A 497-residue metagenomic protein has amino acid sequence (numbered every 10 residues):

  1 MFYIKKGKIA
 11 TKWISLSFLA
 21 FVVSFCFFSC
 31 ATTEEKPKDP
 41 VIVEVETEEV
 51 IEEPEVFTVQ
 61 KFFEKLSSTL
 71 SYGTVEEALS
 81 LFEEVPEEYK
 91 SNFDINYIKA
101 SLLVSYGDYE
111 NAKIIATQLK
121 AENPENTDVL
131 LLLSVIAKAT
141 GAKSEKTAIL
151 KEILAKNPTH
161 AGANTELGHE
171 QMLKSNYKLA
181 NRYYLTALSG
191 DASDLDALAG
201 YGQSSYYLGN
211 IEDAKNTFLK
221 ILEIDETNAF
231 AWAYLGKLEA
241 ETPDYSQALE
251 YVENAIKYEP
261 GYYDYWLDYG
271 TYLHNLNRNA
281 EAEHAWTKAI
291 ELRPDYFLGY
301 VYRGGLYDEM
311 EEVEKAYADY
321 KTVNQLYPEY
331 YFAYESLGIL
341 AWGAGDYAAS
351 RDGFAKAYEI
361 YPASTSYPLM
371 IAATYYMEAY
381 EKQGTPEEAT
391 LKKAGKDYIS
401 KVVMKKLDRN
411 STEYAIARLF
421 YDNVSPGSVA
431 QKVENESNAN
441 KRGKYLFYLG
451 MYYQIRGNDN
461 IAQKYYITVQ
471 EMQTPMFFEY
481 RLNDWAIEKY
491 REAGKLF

Functional and structural regions predicted by a protein language model:
F27-E110, I114, A121, L482-N483 (+1 more regions): N-terminal leader/linker segments that initiate helical-solenoid repeat arrays
V59, F93-D94, T127-D128, A161-G162 (+7 more regions): Helix-start (N-cap) detector for alpha-helical repeat units in TPR-like alpha-solenoids, especially tetratricopeptide
S67, S101, V135, H169 (+9 more regions): Residue-level recognition of tetratricopeptide repeat
S71-Y72, S105-Y106, A139-T140, L173-K174 (+9 more regions): Register position in tetratricopeptide repeats
E88, E122, K156, G190-D191 (+8 more regions): Structural marker of alpha-solenoid helical repeat scaffolds
I98, L132, E166, G200-Q203 (+7 more regions): Canonical tetratricopeptide repeat
